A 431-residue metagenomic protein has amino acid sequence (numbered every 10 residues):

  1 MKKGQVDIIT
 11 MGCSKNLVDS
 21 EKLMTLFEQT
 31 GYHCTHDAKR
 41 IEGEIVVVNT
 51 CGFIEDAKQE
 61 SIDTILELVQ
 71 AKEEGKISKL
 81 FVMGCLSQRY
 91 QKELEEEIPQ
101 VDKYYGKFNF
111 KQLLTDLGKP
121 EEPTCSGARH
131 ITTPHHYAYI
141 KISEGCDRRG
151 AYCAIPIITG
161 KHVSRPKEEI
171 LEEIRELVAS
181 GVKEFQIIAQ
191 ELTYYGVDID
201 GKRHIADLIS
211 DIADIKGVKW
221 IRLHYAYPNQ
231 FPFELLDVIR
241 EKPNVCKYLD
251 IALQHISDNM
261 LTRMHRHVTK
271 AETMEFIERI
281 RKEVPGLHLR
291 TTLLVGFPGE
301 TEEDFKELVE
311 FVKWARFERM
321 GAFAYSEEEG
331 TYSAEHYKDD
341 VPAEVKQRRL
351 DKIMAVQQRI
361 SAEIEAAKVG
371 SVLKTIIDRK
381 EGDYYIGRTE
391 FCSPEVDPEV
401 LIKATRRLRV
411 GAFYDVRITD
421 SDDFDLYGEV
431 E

Functional and structural regions predicted by a protein language model:
M1-Y195, E234, V245, L249 (+8 more regions): Proteins enriched for Cys/Gly/acidic motifs involved in redox and nucleic-acid/cofactor modification
M11, R149, C153-G160, W220-N229 (+4 more regions): Conserved strand-turn element in the central/C-terminal portion of the radical SAM core barrel that lines
G52-A57, V182-D211, I215, Y227-E234 (+2 more regions): Conserved glycine-rich "GG(E/T)P / GGGxP" loop and the immediately following alpha-helix in the radical SAM core
I131, D237-E241, L253, E365-A367 (+2 more regions): Replace "in large, NTP-powered and nucleic-acid-processing enzymes" with "in large, NTP-powered factors and other
G150, I170, I187, L223 (+7 more regions): Conserved, mostly hydrophobic/aromatic
A179, A206, D214-I215, W220 (+1 more regions): Radical SAM/AdoMet-radical enzyme domain recognition
D200-A213, F233-K247, E300-E318, P342-R348 (+1 more regions): Short, electropositive alpha-helical surface patch
S333-E431: Terminal RNA-binding accessory module
